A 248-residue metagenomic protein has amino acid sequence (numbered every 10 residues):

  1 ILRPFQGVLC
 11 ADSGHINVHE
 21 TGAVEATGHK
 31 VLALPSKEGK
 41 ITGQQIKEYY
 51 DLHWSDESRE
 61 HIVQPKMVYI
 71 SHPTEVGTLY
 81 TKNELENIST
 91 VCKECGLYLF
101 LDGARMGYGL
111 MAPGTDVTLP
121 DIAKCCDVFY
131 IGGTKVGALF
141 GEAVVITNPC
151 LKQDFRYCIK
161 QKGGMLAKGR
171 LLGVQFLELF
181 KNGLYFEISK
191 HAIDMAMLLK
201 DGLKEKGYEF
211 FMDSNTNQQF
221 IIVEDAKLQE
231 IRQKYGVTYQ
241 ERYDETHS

Functional and structural regions predicted by a protein language model:
L2-V18: Conserved PLP-anchoring active-site segment centered on the Schiff-base-forming lysine
P4-G7, M197-S248: Conserved C-terminal alpha-helix-loop-beta "cap" of PLP-dependent enzymes that closes/shapes the active-site mouth
C10-A11, I70, T78, L99-G103 (+3 more regions): General beta-strand structural signal in soluble alpha/beta enzymes
H19-H29: Active-site-proximal loop->helix
G28-P73, Y80-N87: PLP-dependent aminotransferase-class I/II
K37-E38, Q64-P65, Y69-S71, L79 (+3 more regions): Active-site C-terminal subdomain of aminotransferase-like
Y80-A112: Catalytic PLP-binding core of fold-type I/II PLP enzymes
